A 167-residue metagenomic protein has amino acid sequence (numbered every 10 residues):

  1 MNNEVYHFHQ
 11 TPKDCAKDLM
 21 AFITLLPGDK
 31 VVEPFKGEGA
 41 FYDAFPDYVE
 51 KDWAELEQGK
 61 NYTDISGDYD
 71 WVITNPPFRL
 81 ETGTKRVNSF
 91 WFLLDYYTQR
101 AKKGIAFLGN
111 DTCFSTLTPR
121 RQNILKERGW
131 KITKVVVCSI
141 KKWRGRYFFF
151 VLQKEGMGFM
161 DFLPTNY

Functional and structural regions predicted by a protein language model:
M1-Y167: Class I S-adenosyl-L-methionine-dependent methyltransferase catalytic core
